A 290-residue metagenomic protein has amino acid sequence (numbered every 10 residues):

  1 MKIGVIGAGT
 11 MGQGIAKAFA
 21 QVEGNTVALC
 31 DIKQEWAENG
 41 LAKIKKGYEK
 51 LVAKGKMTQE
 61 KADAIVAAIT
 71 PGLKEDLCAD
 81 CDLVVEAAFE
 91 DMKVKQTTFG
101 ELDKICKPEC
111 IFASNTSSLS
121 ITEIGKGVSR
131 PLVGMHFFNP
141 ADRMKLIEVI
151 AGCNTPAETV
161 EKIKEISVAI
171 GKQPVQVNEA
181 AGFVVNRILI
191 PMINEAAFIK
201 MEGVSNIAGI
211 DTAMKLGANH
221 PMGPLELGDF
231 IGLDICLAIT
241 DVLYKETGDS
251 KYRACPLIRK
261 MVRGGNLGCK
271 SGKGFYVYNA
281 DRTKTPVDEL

Functional and structural regions predicted by a protein language model:
M1-K50, K54: NAD(P)+-binding Rossmann beta1-loop-alpha1 motif at the extreme N-terminus of oxidoreductases
T10, W36, K50-F112, L119: Rossmann-like NAD(P)-binding element
E23-G24, A157-E161, V168-E179, M201-E202 (+1 more regions): NAD(P)-dependent Rossmann-like dehydrogenase/reductase catalytic/cofactor-binding core
G24-N25, A79, P140-V149, P221-M222 (+1 more regions): Acidic/polar active-site rim loop that often engages polyanionic ligands
I111-N178, F183-R187: Rossmann-fold dinucleotide-binding core
